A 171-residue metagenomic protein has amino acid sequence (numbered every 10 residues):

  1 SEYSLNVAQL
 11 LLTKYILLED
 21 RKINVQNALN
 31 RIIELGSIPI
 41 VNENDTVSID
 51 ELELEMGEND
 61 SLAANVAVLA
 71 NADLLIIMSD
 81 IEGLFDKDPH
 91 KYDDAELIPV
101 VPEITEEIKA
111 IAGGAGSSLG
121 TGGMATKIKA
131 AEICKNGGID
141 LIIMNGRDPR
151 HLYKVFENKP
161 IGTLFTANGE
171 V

Functional and structural regions predicted by a protein language model:
S1-V171: C-terminal catalytic "cap/lid" subdomain
